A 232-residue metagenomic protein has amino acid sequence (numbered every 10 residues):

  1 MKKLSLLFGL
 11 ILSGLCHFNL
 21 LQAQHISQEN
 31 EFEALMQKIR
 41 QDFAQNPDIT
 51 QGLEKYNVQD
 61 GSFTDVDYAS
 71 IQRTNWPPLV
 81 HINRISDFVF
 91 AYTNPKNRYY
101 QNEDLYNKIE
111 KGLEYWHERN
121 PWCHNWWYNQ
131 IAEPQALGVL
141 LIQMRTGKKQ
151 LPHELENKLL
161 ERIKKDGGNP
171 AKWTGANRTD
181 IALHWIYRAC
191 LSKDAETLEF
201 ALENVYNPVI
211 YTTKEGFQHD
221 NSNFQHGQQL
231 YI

Functional and structural regions predicted by a protein language model:
M1-H25: Bacterial Sec-dependent N-terminal signal peptides
G9-L10, L35, K55, K108: Alpha-helical protein-protein interaction elements
I11-L15, I39, P134: Residue-level detector of solvent-exposed, low-hydrophobicity positions
G14, N19, N46-P47, G147: Short, flexible coil/linker elements and helix-boundary hinge sites characteristic of intrinsically disordered
A23-N75: Mature N-terminal, pre-catalytic/accessory segment of carbohydrate-active enzymes
L53-I232: Aromatic-lined, polymer-binding surfaces characteristic of secreted/periplasmic polysaccharide-degrading enzymes
